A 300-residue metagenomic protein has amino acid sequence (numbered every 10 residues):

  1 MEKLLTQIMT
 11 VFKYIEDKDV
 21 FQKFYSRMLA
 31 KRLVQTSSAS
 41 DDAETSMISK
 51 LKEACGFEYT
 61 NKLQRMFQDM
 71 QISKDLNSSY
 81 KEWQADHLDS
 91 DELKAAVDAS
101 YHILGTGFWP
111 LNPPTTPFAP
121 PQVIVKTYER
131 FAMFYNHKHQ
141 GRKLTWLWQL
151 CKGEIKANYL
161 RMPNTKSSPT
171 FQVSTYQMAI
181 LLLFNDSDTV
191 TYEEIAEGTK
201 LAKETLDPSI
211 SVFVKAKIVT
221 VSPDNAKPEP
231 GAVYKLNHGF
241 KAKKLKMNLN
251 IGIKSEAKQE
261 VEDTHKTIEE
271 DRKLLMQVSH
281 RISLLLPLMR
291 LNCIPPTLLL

Functional and structural regions predicted by a protein language model:
M1-L300: Eukaryotic scaffold/interaction segments
